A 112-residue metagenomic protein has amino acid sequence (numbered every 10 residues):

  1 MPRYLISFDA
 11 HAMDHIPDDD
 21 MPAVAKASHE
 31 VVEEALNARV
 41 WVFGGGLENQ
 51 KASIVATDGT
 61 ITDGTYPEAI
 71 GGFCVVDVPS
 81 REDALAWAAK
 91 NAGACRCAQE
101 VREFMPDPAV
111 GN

Functional and structural regions predicted by a protein language model:
M1-N112: Conserved, structured core segments of small domains
